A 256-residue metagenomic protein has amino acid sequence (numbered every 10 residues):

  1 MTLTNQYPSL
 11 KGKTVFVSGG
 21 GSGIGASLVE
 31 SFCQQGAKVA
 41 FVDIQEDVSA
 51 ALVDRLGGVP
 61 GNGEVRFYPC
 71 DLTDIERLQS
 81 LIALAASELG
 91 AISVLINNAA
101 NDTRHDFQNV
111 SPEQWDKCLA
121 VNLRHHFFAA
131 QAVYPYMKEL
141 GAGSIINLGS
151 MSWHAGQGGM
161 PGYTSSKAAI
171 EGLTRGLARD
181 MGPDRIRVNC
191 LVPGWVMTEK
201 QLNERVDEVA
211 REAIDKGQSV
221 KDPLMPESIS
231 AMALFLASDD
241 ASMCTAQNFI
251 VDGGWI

Functional and structural regions predicted by a protein language model:
T2-Y7, A155, L234, T245-I256: Short C-terminal tail/terminal secondary-structure segment of NAD(P)H-dependent dehydrogenase/reductase domains
I96, G182, R187, C244-A246: Short, small/polar-rich loop/turn modules that mediate ligand/substrate recognition or access, typified
D102-H105, V110, G156-T164, G176: Active-site loop-to-helix junction immediately N-terminal to the catalytic Tyr of the SDR YXXXK motif in Rossmann-fold
D106-F107, S111-L119, A210, I214: Substrate-binding pocket helix/loop in short-chain dehydrogenase/reductase
A130, S166, T174: Active-site helix of classical SDR
P135, R179-P183, S242: Alpha-helical segment proximal to the catalytic Tyr-Lys
S150: Residue(s) in the substrate-gating loop at a strand-loop-helix junction that position the organic substrate next
